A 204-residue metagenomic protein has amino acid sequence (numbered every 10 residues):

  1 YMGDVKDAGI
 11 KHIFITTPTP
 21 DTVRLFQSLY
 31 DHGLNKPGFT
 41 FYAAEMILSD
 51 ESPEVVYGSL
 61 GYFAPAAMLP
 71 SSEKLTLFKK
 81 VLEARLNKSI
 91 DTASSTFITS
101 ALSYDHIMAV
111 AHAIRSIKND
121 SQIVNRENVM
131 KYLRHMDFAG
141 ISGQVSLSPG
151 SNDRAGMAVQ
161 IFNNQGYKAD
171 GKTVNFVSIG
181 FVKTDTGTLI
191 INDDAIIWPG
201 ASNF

Functional and structural regions predicted by a protein language model:
Y1-G9, D31: Short, well-structured alpha-helical segments in soluble
G3, I15-P18, T96-S103: Amphipathic alpha-helical protein-protein interaction segments
I10-K11, K36-F39, E54-L60, S142 (+2 more regions): Active-site lining segments that contact anionic ligands and/or coordinate catalytic metals
K11-H32, H106-A109, S116: Hydrophobic alpha-helical
L29-I107, I114-N128: Extracellular/periplasmic periplasmic-binding protein-like sensory domains
L82-I191: Segments of small-molecule ligand-sensing domains
D185-F204: Extracellular/luminal ectodomains of metazoan preproproteins built from arrays of small disulfide-bonded modules
